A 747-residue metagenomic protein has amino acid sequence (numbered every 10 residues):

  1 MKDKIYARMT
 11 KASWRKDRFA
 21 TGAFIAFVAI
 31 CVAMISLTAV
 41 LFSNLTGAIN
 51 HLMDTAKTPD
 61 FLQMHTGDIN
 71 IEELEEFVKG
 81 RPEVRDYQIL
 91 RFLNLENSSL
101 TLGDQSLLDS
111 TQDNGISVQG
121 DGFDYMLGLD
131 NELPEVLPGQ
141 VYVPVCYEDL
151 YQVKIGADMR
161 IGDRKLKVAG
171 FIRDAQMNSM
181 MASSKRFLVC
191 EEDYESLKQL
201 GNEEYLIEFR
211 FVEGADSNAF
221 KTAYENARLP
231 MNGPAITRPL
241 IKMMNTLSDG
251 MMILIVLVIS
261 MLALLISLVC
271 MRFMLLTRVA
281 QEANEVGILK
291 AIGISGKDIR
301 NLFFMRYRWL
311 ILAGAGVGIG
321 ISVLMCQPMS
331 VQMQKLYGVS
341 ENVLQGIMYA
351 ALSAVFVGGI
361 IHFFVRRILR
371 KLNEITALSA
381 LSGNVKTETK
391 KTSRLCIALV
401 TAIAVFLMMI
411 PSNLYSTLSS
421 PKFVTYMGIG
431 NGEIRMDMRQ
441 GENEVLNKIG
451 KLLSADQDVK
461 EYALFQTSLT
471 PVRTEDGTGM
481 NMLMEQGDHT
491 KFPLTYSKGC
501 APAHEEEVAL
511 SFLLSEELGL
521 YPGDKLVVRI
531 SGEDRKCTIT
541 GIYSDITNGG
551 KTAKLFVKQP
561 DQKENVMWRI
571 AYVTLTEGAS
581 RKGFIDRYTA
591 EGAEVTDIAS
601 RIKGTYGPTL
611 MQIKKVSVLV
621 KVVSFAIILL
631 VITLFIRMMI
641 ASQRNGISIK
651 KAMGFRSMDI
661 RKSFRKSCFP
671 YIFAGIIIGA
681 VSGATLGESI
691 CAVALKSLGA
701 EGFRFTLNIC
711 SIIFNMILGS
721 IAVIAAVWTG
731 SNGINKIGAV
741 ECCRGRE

Functional and structural regions predicted by a protein language model:
M1-A23, A280-D298, L324-M408, S412 (+4 more regions): Feature of multi-pass inner-membrane transport and sensor proteins that recognizes transmembrane helices together
K2-L268, T277, P421, T425-R435 (+3 more regions): Membrane transport/envelope proteins' first extracytoplasmic loop
K16-L45, L247-G287, Y307-S322, S353-F356 (+4 more regions): Hydrophobic alpha-helical transmembrane segments of multi-pass inner-membrane transport and secretion
L62-M64, T387-L513, P522-D524, V528 (+1 more regions): Juxtamembrane segments of multi-pass membrane proteins
E75-L90, G293, L452-F465, E594 (+1 more regions): Short acidic amphipathic segments
G293, I299, G654, D659-I660: Glycine/proline-centered hinge or cleavage motifs at structural transition points of membrane proteins
G314, G318-Q334, S600, G607 (+4 more regions): Juxtamembrane/transmembrane-helix interface segments of polytopic membrane transporters
